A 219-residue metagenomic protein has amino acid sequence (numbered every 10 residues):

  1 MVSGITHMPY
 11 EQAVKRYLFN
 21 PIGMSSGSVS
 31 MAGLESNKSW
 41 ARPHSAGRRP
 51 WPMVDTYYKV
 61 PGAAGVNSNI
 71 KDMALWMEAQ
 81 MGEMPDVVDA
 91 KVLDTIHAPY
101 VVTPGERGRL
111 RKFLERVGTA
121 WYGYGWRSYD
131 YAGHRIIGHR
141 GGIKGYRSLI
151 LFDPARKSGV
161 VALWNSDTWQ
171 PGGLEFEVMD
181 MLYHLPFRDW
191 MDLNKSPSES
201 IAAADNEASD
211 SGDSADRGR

Functional and structural regions predicted by a protein language model:
M1-G4: Well-ordered alpha-helical scaffold segments within catalytic/enzyme domains
T6-R16, N20, V29, K38 (+1 more regions): Catalytic loop of the DD-peptidase/beta-lactamase superfamily, centered on the K-T-G motif and neighboring
G27-G33: Glycine- and aromatic-rich loop/turn segments at beta-sheet edges
P43: Acidic/histidine-rich catalytic neighborhood
A46-G47: Conserved "HGTGT" condensation-loop signature of ketosynthase/thiolase-family condensing enzymes that catalyze
